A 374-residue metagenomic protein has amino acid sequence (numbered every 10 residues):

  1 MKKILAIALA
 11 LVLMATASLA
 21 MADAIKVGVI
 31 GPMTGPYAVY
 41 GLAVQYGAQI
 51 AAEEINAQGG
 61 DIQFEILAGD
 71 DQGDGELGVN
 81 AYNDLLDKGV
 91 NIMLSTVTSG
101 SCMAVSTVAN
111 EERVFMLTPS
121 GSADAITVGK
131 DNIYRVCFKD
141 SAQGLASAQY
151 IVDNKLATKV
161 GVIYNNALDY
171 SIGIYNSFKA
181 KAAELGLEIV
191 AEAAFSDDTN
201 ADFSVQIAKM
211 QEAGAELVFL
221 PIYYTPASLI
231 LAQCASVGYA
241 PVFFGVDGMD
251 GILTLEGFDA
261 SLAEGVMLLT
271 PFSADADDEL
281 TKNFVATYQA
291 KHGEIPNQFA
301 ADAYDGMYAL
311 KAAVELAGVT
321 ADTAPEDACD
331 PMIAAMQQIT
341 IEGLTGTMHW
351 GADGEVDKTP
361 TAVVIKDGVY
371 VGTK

Functional and structural regions predicted by a protein language model:
M1-K2: N-terminal hydrophobic targeting signals that begin at the initiator methionine
L5-I7, A22-K374: Extracytosolic ligand-binding ectodomains
A8-T16: Bacterial N-terminal signal peptides
